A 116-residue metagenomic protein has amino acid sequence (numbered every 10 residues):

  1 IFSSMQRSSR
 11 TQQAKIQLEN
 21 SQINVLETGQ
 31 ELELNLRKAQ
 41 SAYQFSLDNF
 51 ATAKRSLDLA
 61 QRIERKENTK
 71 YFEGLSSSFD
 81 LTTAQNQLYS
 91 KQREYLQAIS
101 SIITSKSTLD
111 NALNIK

Functional and structural regions predicted by a protein language model:
I1-S3: Outer-membrane beta-barrel proteins
S9-E94, S101-A112: Amphipathic alpha-helical coiled-coil segments
I115-K116: Short, solvent-exposed mixed-charge patches
